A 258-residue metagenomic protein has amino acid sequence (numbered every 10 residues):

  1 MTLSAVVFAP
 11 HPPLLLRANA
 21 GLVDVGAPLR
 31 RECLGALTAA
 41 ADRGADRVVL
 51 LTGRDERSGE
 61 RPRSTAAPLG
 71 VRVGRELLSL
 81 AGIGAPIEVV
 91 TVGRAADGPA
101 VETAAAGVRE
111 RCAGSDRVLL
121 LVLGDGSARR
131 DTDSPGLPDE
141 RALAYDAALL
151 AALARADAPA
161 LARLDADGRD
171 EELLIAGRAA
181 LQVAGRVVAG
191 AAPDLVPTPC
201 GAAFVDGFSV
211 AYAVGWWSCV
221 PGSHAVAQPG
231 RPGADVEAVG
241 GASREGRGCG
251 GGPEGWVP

Functional and structural regions predicted by a protein language model:
M1-R75: A short aromatic-anchored loop/beta-hairpin motif
M1-S4, A9-P10, A18-G21, S218-P258: Actinobacteria-biased recognition of intrinsically disordered, low-complexity terminal regions
L3-V7, D46-V49, I87-E88, R117-L121 (+1 more regions): Structural motif
D42-R43, L78-E88, G190-V196: Structural alpha-beta junctions
G59, T65-R109: Cap/lid and interdomain-hinge subdomains that line or gate substrate/regulatory clefts in soluble alpha/beta enzymes
A100-A148: Active-site beta-strand/loop microenvironment that shapes enzyme catalytic pockets
L153-F204: Polyanion-binding loop/helix "lid" in catalytic or ligand-binding cores
Q182-G230, P253-P258: Long hydrophobic alpha-helical segments typical of transmembrane helices together with their membrane-interfacial
